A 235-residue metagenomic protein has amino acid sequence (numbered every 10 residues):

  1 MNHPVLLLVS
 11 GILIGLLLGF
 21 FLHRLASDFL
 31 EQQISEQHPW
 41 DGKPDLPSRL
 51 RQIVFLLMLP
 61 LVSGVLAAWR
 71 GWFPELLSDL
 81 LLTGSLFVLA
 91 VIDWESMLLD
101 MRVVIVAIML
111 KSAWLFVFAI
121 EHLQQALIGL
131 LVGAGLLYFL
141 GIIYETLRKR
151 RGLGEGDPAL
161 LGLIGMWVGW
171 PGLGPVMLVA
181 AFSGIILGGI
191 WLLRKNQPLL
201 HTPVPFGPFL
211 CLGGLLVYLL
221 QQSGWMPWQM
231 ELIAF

Functional and structural regions predicted by a protein language model:
M1-F235: A membrane-topology feature that recognizes alpha-helical transmembrane segments and their immediate juxtamembrane
